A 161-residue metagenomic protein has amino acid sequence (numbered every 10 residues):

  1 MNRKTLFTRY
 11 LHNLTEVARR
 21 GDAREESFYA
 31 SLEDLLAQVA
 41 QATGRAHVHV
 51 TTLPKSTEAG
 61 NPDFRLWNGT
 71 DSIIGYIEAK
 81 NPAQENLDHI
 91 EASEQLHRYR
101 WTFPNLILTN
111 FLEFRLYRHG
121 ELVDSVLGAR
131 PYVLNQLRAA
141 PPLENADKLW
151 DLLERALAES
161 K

Functional and structural regions predicted by a protein language model:
M1-A18, G69-I73, A79-H97, W101-K161: Short, basic/polar, glycine-containing "phosphate-handling" surface segments that engage DNA
M1-A42, T51-L53, A158: Charged, often low-complexity linker/regulatory segments
D22, D34-V39, V48, I77-K80 (+1 more regions): N-terminal start-of-chain detector that recognizes signal peptides and the immediate post-cleavage beginning
D22-F28, A37, R65-D71, I77-E78: A broad, low-specificity signal for short, low-complexity segments enriched in glycine/proline and polar/charged
A23, S27, S31, A59-N61 (+2 more regions): Generic alpha-helix structural propensity
A40, G44-H47, I107: Secondary-structure boundary/capping signal
Q41-A42, L53-T57, E94-Y99: Short, solvent-exposed secondary-structure boundary motifs
G44-D71: Active-site metal-binding core of divalent-cation-utilizing nuclease and nuclease-like domains
